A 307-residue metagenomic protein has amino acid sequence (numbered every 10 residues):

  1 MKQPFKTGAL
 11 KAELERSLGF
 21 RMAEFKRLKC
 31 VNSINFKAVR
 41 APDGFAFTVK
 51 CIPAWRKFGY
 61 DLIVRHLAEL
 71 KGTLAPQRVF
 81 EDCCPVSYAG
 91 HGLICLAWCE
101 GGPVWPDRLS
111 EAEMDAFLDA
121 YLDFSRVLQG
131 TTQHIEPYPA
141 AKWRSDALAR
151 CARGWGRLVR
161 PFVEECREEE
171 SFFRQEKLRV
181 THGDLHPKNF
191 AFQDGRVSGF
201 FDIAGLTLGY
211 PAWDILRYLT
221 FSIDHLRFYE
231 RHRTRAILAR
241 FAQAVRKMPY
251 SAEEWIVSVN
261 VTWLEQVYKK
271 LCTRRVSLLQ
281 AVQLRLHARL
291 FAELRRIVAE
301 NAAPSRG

Functional and structural regions predicted by a protein language model:
M1-E24, R285-G307: Regulatory N- and C-terminal appendages and interdomain linkers associated with kinase/kinase-like NTP transferase
K6-R16, G130-G183, E300-P304: An alpha-helical support segment within catalytic cores of ATP-dependent transferases
K29-G44, R167-W213: Active-site acidic catalytic loop and adjacent metal/ATP-binding pocket of ATP-dependent phosphoryl transfer enzymes
K50-G90, E111-A120: A conserved alpha-helical element in kinase catalytic cores
K71, S125-T132, I223, V245: Protein kinase-like catalytic domain
H91-G102: Conserved short submotifs of the Hanks-type protein kinase catalytic core that shape the nucleotide-binding pocket
G102-E136: Conserved kinase catalytic-core helix
A212-P249, N260-Q280, R285: Active-site activation/catalytic loop segments of kinase-like enzymes and analogous catalytic loops in related
